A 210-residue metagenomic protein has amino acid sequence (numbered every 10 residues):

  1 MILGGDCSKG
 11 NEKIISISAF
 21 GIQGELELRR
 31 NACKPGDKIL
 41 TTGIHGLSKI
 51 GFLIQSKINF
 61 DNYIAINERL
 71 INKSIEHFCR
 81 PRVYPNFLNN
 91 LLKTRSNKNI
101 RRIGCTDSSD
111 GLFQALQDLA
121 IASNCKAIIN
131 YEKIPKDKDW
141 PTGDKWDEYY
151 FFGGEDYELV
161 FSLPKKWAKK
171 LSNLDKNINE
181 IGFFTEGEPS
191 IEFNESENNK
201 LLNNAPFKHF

Functional and structural regions predicted by a protein language model:
M1-F210: Helix-biased detector of long, well-ordered alpha-helical tracts
